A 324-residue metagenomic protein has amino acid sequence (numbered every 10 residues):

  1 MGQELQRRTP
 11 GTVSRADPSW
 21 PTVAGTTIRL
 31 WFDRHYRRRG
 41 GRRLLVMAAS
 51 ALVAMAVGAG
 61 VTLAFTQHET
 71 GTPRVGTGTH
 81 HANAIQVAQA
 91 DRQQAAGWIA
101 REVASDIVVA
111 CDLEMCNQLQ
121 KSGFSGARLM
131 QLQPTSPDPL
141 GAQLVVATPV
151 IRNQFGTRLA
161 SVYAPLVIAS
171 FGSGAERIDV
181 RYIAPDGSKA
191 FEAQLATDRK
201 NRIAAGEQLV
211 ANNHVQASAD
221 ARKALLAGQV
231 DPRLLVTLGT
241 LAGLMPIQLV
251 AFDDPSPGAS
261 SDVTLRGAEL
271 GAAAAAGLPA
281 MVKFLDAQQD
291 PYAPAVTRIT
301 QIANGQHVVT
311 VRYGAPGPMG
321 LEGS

Functional and structural regions predicted by a protein language model:
M1-L45, T72: Terminal targeting segments of Actinobacterial cell-envelope proteins
V46-V61: Hydrophobic membrane-insertion alpha-helices, especially the h-region of bacterial N-terminal signal peptides
G58-A82: C-terminal region of N-terminal signal peptides and the immediate post-cleavage residues of exported proteins
T77-A110: Membrane-embedded, lumen/periplasm-facing catalytic core of multi-pass transferases that use lipid-linked donors
I99-V103, Q120-G123, P149: Sec/Tat-exported extracytoplasmic proteins
I107, G123-R128, Y163-V167: Secondary-structure boundary/capping signal
L113-V145: Extracytoplasmic
A142-S324: Aromatic/acidic, Gly/Pro-rich catalytic loop(s) in extracytoplasmic/lumenal soluble domains of multi-pass membrane
